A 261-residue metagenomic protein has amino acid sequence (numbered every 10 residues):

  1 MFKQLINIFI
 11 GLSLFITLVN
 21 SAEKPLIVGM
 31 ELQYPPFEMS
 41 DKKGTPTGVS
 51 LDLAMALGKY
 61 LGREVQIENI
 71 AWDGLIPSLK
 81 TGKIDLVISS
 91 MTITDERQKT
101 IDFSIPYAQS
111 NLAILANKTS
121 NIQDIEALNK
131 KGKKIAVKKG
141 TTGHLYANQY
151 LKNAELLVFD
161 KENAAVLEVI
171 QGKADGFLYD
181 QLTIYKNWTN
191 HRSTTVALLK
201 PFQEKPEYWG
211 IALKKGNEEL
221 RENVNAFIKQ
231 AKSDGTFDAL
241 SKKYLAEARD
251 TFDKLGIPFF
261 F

Functional and structural regions predicted by a protein language model:
E23-M91, K99: Extracytoplasmic small-molecule ligand-binding "clamshell" domains of the periplasmic binding protein/Venus flytrap
G29-Y34, E68-D73, G82-T94, K118 (+4 more regions): Beta->alpha turn/N-cap motifs
L32, A108-A116, Q181, Y185-I228 (+1 more regions): Periplasmic-binding protein-like
S40-K42, A54-G62, I125-K131, G143-K161 (+1 more regions): Ligand-binding cleft/hinge of the Venus flytrap
L51, Q66-P77, I122-Q123, L157-Q171: Short helix-initiation/N-cap motifs at beta->coil->alpha
L51-Y60, T119, E126, K139-T141 (+1 more regions): Extended ligand-binding regions for polar small-molecule ligands
G74-P77, S89-T100, Y146-Q149, I170 (+1 more regions): A ligand-binding cleft/hinge motif common to bilobed small-molecule-binding domains
A116-K134: Flexible hinge/capping segments at coil-to-helix
